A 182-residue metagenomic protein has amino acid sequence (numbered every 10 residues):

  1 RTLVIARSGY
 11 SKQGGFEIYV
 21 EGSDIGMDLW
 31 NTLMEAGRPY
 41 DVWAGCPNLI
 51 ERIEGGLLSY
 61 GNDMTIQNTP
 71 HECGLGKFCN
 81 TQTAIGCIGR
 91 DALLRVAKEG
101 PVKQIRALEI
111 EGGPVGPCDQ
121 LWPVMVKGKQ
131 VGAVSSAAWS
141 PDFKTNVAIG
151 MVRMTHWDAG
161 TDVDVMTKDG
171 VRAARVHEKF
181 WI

Functional and structural regions predicted by a protein language model:
R1-I182: Conserved, structured C-terminal
